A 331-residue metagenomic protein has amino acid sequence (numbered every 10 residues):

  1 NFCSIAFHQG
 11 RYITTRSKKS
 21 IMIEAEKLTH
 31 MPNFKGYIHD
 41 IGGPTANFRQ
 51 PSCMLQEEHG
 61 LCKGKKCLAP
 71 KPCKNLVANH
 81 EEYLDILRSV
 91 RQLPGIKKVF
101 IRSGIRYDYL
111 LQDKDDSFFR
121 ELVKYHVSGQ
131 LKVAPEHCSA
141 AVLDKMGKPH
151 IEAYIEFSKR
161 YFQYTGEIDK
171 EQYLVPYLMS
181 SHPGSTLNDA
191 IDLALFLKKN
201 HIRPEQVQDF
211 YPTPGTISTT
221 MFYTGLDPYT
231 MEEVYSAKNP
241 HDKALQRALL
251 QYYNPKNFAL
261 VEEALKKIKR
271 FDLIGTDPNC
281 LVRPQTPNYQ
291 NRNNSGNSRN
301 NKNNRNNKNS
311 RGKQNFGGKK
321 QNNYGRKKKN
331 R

Functional and structural regions predicted by a protein language model:
N1-S17: Canonical Radical SAM [4Fe-4S] cluster-binding loop centered on the CxxxCxxC motif and its immediate flanking residues
I21, V133, V207, K269: Conserved, mostly hydrophobic/aromatic
I23-V175, M179-P183: Conserved SAM/AdoMet-binding glycine-rich loop
S52-L55, L61-E81, D144-M146, H150-E152 (+3 more regions): Radical SAM enzyme [4Fe-4S]-AdoMet core and its adjacent flexible, acidic and glycine-rich loops/tails across
S117-F118, H182-K199: Catalytic cores of alpha/beta
V175, P204-P212, T276-N279: A generic structural motif
G215-R331: Radical SAM enzyme core and accessory elements
